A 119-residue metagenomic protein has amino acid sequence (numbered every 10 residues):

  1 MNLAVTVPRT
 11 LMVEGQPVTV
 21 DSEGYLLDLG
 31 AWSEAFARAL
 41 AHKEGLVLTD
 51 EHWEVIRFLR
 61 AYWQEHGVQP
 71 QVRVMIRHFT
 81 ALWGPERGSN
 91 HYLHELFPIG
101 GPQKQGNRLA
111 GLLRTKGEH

Functional and structural regions predicted by a protein language model:
N2-L3, T19: Long, low-complexity, intrinsically disordered polar/charged segments
L11-H42: N-terminal first-folded block
V20, V72-V74, H78-H119: Helix-rich interaction surfaces within compact, conserved domain-sized segments that mediate assembly or partner
Y25-G30, E65-V68, F79-L82, L93: A short, ordered amphipathic alpha-helix with a cationic face
E34-A37, A41-E65, V72, I76-W83: Metallocofactor- and cofactor-centric catalytic cores in central/energy metabolism, strongly enriched
